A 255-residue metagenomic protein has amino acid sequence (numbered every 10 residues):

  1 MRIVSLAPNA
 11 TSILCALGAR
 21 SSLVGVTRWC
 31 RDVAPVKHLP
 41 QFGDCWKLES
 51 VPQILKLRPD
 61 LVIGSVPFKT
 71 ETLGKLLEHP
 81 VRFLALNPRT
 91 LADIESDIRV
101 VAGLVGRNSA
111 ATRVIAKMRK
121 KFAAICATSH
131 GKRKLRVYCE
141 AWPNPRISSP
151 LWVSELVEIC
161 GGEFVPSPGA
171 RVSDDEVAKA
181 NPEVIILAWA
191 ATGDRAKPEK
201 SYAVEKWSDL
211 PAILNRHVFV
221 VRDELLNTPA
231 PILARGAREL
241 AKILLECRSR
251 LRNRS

Functional and structural regions predicted by a protein language model:
M1-S255: N-terminal ligand-binding lobe of clamshell/alpha-beta domains
